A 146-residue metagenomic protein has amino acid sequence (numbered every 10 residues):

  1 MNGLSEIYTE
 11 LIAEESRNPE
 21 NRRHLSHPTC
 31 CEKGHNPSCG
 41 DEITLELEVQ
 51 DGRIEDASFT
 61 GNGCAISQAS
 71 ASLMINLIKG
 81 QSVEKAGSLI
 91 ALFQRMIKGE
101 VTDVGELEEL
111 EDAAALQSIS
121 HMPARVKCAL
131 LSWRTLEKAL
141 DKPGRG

Functional and structural regions predicted by a protein language model:
M1-S26, Q81-G146: C-terminal binding/interaction regions
R22-G61: Structured beta-strand/loop patches that form or line metal/cofactor-binding pockets in enzymes
C39, I66, H121-R125: Secondary-structure capping and boundary motifs in well-ordered enzyme cores
I43, S72, K127: Active-site phosphate/pyrophosphate-handling residues
N62-Q68: Short, thiol/selenol-centered motifs that function as redox-active sites or metal-ligating centers
Q68-A69, S88: Alpha-helical macromolecular-interaction surfaces
S70-S82: Alpha-helical support elements that line or immediately flank enzyme active sites and cofactor-binding pockets
